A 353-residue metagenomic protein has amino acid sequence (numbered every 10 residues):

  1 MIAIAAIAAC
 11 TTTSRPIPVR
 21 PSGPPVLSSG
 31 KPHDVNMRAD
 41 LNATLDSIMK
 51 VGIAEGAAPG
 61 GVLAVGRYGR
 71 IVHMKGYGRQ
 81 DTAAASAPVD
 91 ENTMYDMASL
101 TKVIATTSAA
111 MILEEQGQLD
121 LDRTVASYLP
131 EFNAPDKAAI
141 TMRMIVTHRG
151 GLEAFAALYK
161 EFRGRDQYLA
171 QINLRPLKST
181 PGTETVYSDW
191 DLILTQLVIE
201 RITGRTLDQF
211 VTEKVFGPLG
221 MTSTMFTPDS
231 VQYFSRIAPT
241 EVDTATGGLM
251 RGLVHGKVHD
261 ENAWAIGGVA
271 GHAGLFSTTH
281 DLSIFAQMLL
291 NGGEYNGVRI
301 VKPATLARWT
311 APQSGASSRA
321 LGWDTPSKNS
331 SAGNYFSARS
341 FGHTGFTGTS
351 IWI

Functional and structural regions predicted by a protein language model:
G23, Y77, D81-T82, P135-R339: Short, surface-exposed loop or secondary-structure junction motifs that flank catalytic or metal-binding residues
G23-H33: Acidic/histidine-rich, surface-exposed loop or edge segments in extracytoplasmic proteins
H33-Y95, Q118-D120, Q167-A170, L174: Short, conserved catalytic-motif segment at the N-terminal edge
D46-G52, L63, G69-I71, Y95-D122 (+2 more regions): Active-site SXXK
D120-P135, G217-L219: Short, glycine/proline-biased beta-turn/loop segments that scaffold the active-site neighborhood
S340, T347-I353: Short, surface-exposed beta-strand/loop micro-motifs that present aromatic residues
